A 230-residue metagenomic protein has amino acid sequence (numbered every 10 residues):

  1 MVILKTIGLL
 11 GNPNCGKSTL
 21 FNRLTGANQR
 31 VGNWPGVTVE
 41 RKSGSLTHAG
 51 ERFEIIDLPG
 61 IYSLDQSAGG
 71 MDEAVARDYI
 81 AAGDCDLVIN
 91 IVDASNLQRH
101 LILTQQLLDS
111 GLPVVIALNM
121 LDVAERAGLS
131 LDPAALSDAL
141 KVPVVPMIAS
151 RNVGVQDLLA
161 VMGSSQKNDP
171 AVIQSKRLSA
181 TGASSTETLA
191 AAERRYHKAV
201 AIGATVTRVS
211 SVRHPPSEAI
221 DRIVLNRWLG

Functional and structural regions predicted by a protein language model:
M1-Q66, G83: Conserved G1/Walker A P-loop phosphate-binding module
L20-F21, V39, D57, A76 (+4 more regions): Residue-level signature of catalytic and energy-coupling elements of molecular machines, predominantly ATP/GTP-dependent
P35-V39, E54, D72-V75, D84 (+8 more regions): Helical mechanochemical/support elements of P-loop NTPase systems and associated helical scaffolds
G36, G60-Y62, A94-Q98, M120-E125 (+1 more regions): Conserved nucleotide-binding/hydrolysis micro-motifs of P-loop NTPases
T47-A49, V75-V145: Conserved C-terminal guanine-recognition region of P-loop GTPase G domains, centered on the G4
L64-A74: Short glycine-rich substrate-engagement loop in P-loop NTPases that contacts/grips substrate
S110, V115-I116, M120-S211: Alpha-helical transmembrane helix bundles of large polytopic membrane transport and channel proteins
D221-G230: Hydrophobic alpha-helical transmembrane segments
